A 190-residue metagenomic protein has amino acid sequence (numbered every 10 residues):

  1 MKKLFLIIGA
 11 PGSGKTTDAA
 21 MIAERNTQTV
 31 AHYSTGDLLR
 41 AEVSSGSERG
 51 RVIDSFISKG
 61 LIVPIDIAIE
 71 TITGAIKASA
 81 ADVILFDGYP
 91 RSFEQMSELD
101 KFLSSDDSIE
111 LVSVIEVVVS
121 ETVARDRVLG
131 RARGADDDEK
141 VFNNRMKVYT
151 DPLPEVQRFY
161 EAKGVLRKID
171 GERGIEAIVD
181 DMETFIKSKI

Functional and structural regions predicted by a protein language model:
M1-I190: Glycine-rich phosphate-binding loop of ATP-dependent small-molecule kinases
